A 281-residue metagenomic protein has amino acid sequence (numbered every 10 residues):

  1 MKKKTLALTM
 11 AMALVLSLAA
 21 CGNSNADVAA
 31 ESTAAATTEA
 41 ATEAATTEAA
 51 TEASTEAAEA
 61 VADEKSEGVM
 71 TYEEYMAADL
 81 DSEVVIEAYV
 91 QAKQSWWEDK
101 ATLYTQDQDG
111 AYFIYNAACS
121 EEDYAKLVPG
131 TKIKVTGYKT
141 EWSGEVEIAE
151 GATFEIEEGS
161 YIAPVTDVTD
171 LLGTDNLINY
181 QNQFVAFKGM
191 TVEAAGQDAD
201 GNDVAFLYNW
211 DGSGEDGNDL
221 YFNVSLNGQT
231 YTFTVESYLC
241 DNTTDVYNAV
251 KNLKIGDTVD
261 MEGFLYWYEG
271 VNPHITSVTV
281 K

Functional and structural regions predicted by a protein language model:
M1-M10: Positively charged n-region of N-terminal signal peptides that target proteins for export
S17-A20: C-terminal motif of bacterial Sec signal peptides marking the signal peptidase cleavage site
G22-S24: Bacterial signal peptide processing site
A26-M76: N-terminal, intrinsically disordered, polar/charged segments of Gram-positive cell-envelope systems that serve as
E59-K281: OB-fold single-stranded nucleic acid-binding module
